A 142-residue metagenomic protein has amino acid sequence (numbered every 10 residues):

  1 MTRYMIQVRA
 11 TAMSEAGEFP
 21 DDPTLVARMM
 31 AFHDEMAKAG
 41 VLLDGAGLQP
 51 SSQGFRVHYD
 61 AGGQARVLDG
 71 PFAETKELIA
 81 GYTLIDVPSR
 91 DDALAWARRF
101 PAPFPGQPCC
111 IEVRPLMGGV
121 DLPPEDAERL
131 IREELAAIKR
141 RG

Functional and structural regions predicted by a protein language model:
M1-G142: Conserved, structured core segments of small domains
